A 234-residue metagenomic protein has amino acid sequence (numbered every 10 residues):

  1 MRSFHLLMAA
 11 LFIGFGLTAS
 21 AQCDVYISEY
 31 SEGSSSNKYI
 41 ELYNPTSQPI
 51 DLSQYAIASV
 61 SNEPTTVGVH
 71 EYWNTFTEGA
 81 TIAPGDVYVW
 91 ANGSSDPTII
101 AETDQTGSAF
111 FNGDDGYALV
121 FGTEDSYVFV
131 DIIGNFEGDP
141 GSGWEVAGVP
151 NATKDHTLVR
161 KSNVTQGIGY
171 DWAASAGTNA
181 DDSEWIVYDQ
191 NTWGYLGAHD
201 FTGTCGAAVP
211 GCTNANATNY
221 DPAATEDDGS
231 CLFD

Functional and structural regions predicted by a protein language model:
M1-C23: Sec-dependent, cleavable N-terminal signal peptides
A21-C23, Y188-D234: Primarily marks secretory-pathway-exposed extracellular/lumenal segments that are disulfide- and glycosylation-prone
A21-D155: Activation on beta-sandwich/Ig-like modules and their edge loops
P49-I50, V87, I100, S126-I132 (+3 more regions): Short, surface-exposed terminal/edge motifs of secreted or surface/virion proteins that either
D115, H156-R160, A217-A223: Extracellular disulfide-bonded cysteine-rich modules/repeats
P150-A152, H156-T204: Extracellular low-complexity, O-glycosylation-prone Ser/Thr/Pro/Gly-rich "stalks" and linkers flanking catalytic
